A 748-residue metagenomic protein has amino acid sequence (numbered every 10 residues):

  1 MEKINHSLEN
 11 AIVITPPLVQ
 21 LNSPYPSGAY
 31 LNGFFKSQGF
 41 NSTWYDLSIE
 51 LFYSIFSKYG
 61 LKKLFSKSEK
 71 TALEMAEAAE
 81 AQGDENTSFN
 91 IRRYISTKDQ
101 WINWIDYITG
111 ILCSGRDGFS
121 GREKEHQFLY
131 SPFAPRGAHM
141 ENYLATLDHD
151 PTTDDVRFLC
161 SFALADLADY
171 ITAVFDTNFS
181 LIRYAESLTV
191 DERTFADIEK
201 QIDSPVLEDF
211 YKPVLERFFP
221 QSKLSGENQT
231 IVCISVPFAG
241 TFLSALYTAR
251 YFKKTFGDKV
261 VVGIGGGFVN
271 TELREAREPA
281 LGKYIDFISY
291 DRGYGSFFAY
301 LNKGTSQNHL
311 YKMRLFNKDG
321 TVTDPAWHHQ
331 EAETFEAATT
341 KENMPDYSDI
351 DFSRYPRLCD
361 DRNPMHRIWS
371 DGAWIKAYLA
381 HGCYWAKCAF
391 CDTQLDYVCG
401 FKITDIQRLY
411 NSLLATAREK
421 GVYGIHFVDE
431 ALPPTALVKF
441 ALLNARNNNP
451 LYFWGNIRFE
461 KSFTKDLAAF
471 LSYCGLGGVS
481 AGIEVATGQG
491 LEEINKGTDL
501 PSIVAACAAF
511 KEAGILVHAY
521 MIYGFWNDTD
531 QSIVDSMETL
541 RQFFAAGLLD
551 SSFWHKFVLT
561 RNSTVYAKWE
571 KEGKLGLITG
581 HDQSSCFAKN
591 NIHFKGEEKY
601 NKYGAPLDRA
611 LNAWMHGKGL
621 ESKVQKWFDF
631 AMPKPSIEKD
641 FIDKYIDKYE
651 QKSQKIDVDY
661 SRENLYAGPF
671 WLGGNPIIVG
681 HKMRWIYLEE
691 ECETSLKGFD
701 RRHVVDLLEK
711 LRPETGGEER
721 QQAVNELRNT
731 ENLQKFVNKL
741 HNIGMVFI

Functional and structural regions predicted by a protein language model:
E2-N5, D203, T321-K376, P676-I677 (+3 more regions): N-terminal [4Fe-4S]-dependent radical SAM core
E2-P16, K36-S37, L51, F56-R183 (+4 more regions): Radical SAM enzyme core and accessory elements
H6, A11-V19, I231, K259-G263 (+3 more regions): Conserved SAM/AdoMet-binding glycine-rich loop
L18-L21, P26-K36, N41-L61, G83 (+8 more regions): Glycine-rich beta-alpha loop elements in corrinoid/cobalamin-binding modules across cobalamin-dependent enzymes
W44-F56, V269-E278, Q489-I494, Y523-Q531 (+2 more regions): Flexible glycine/acidic-rich beta-alpha junction loops that bind and position SAM and/or redox cofactors in anaerobic
L207-D286, I403, Q407-Y410, L414-G421 (+4 more regions): Secondary-structure-rich domain cores
A276, L467, N527-Q542: Catalytic cores of alpha/beta
W369-Q407: Canonical Radical SAM [4Fe-4S] cluster-binding loop centered on the CxxxCxxC motif and its immediate flanking residues
